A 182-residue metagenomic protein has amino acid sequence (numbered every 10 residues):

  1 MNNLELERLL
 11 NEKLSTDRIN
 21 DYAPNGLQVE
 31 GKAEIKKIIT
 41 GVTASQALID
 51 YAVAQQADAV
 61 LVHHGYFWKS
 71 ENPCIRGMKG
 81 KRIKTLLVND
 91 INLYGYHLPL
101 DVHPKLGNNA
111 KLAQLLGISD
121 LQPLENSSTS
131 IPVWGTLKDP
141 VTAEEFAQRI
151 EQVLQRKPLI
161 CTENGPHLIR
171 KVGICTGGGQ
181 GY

Functional and structural regions predicted by a protein language model:
M1-Y182: Hydrophobic structural segments
